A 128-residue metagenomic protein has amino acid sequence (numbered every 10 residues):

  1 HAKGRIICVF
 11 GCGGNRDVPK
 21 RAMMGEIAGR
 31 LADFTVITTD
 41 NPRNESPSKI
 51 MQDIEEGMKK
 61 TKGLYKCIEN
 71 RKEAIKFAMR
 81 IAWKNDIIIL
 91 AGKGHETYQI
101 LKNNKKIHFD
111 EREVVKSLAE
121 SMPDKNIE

Functional and structural regions predicted by a protein language model:
H1-E128: ATP-dependent carboxylate-amine ligase
